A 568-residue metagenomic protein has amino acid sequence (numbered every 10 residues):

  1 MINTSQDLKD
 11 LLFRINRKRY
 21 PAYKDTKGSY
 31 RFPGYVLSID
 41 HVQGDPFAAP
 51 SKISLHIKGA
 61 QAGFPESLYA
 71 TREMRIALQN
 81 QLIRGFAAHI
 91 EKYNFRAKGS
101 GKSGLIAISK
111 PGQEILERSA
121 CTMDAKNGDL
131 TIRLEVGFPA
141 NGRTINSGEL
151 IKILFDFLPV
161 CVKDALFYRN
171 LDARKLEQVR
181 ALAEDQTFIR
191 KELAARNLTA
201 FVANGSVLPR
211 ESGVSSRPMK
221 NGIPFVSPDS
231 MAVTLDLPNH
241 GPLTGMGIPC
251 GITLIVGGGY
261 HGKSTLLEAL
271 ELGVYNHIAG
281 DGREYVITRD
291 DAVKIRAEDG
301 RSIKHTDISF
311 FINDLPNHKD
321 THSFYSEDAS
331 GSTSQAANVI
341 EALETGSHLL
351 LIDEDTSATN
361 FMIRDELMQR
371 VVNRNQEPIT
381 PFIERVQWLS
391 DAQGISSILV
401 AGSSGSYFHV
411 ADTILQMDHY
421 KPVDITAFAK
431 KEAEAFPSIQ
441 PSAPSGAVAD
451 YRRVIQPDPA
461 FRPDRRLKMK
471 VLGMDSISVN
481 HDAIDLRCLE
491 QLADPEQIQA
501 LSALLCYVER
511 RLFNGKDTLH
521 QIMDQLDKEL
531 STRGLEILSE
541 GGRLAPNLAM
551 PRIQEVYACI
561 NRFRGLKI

Functional and structural regions predicted by a protein language model:
M1-F188, L193-N197, L208, I568: N-terminal accessory targeting/assembly segments
F167-I223, V293-R296, G300, H318-F324 (+1 more regions): Long, charge-dense accessory insertions within large macromolecular proteins
P209-T244, A279, I287-A292, R296-I303 (+1 more regions): N-terminal pre-Walker A segment at the start of P-loop NTPase domains
L243-Y275: Glycine-rich phosphate-binding P-loop
F310-S332, R364-I379: Flexible beta-alpha connector loops of hexameric P-loop NTPases
S330-A342: Conserved alpha-helical scaffold flanking the Walker A/P-loop in AAA+ ATPase domains
A342-V386, S390-D391, S403-H409, T413-K430: Conserved P-loop NTPase nucleotide-binding/switch module
D391-G394, V400-I568: Conserved NTP phosphate-binding and transfer environment spanning the P-loop NTPase/kinase superfamily
